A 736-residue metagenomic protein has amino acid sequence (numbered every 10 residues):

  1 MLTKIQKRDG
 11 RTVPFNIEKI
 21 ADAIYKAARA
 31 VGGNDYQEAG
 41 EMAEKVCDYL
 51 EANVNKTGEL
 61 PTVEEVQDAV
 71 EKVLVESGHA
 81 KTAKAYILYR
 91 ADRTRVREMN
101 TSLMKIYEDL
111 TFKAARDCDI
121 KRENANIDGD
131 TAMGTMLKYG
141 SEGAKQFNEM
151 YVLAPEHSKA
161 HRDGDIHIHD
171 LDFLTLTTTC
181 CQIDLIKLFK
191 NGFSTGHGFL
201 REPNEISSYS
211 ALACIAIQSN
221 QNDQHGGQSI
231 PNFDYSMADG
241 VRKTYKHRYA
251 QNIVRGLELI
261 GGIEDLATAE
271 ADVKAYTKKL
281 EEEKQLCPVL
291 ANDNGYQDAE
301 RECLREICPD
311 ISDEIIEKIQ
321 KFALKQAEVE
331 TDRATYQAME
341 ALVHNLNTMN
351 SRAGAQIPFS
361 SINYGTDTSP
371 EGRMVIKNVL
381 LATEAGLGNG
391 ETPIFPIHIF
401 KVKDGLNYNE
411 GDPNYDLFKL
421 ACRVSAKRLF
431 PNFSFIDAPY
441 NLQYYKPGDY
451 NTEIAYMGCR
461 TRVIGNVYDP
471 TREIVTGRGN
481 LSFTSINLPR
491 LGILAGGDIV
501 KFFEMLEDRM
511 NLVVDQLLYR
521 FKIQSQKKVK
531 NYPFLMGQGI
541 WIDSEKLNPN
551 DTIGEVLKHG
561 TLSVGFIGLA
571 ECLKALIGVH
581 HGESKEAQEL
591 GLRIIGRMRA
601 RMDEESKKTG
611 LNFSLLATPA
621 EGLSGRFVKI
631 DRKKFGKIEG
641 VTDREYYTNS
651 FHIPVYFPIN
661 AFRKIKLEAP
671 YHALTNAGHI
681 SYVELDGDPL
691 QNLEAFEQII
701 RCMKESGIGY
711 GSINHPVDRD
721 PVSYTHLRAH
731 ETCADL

Functional and structural regions predicted by a protein language model:
M1-S102: Charged, amphipathic alpha-helical regulatory modules used for macromolecular assembly or allosteric control
R11, L429-L576, H580, G687 (+1 more regions): Structured mid-domain segments that build the active-site/substrate or prosthetic-cofactor binding neighborhood
Q67-A69, L88-D92, N363-G365, I397-D404 (+3 more regions): A glycine-rich phosphate-binding loop feature that marks nucleotide/adenosyl-phosphate handling sites
E282-Q285, L290-I316, D332-A355, G372-G390 (+8 more regions): Structured alpha-helical segments in the cores of large, soluble enzyme domains
E328-P439, K585-E621: Gly/Pro-rich turn-and-neighbor structural signature
K607-Y646: Extended amphipathic alpha-helical segments with heptad-repeat/coiled-coil character used for oligomerization, fusion
K666-H715: Long, repeat-rich segments with strong aromatic
T725-T732: Conserved small/polar residues in nucleotide/adenosyl-binding loops
